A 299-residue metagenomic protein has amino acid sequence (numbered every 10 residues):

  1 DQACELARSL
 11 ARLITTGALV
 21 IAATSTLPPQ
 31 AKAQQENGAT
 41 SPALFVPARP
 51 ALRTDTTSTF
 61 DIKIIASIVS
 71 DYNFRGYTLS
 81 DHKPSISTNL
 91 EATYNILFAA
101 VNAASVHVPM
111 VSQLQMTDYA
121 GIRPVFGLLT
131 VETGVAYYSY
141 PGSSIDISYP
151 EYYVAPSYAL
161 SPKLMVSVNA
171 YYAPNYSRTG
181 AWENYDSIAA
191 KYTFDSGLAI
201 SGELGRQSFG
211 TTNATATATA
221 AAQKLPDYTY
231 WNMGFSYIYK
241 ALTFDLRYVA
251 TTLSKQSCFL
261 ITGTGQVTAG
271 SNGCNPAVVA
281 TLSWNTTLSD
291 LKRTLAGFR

Functional and structural regions predicted by a protein language model:
P28-I64, F74-Y77, S289-R299: Outer-membrane beta-barrel biogenesis signature
S58-F60, H82-I86, S112-M116, L129 (+5 more regions): Residues that define the transmembrane beta-barrel architecture of outer-membrane proteins
A66-S70, T88-Y94, D118-P124, V135 (+6 more regions): Residues on the lipid-exposed face of transmembrane beta-strands in outer-membrane beta-barrel proteins
S67-N73, T93, N102-V106, R123 (+6 more regions): Outer-membrane beta-barrel pore domains and translocons
F74-D81, V111-M116, S143-Y149, S177-E183 (+3 more regions): Outer-membrane beta-barrel translocator domains and adjoining extracellular loop/strand segments of Gram-negative
I96-V101, G127-T133, P162-V168, S196-G202 (+2 more regions): Repeated loop/turn-to-beta-strand initiation elements of outer-membrane beta-barrel proteins
I147-Q223, Y248, T294-R299: Detector for outer-membrane/organellar transmembrane beta-barrel domains, recognizing the amphipathic beta-strand
M233, Y237-L242, Y248, G270-R299: Outer-membrane beta-barrel "beta-signal"
